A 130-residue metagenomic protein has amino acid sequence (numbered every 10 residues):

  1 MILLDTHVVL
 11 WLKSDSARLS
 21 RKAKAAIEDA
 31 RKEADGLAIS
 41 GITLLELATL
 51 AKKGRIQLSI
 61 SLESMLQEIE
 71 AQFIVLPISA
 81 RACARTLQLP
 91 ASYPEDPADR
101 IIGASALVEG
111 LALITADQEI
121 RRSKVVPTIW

Functional and structural regions predicted by a protein language model:
M1-I39, K53-Q67, E109, E119 (+1 more regions): Short, well-structured N-terminal submotif of metal-dependent ribonuclease cores
V8, T43, A82, I102 (+1 more regions): Alpha-helix capping/helix-boundary segments
L47: Phosphate/NTP-binding elements of NTP-utilizing enzymes
L50: ABC-type ATPase nucleotide-binding domain
S59, E70-A116: Active-site neighborhoods of divalent-metal-dependent phosphate/nucleic-acid chemistry enzymes
L76-P77, T128-W130: Short acidic-hydrophobic, aromatic-tinged amphipathic segments that line or gate anion-handling sites
L87-L89, K124, I129: Phosphate-binding/catalytic loops
